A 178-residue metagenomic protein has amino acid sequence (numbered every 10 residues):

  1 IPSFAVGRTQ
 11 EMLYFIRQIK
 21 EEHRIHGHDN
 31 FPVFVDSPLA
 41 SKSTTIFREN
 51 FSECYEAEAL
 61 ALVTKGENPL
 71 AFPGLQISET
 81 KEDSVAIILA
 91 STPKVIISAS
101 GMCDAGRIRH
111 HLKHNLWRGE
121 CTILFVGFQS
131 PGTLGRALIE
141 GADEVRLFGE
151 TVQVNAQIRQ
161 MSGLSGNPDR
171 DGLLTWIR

Functional and structural regions predicted by a protein language model:
I1-R178: Acidic/His-rich, metal-assisted hydrolase cores and their charged scaffolds
